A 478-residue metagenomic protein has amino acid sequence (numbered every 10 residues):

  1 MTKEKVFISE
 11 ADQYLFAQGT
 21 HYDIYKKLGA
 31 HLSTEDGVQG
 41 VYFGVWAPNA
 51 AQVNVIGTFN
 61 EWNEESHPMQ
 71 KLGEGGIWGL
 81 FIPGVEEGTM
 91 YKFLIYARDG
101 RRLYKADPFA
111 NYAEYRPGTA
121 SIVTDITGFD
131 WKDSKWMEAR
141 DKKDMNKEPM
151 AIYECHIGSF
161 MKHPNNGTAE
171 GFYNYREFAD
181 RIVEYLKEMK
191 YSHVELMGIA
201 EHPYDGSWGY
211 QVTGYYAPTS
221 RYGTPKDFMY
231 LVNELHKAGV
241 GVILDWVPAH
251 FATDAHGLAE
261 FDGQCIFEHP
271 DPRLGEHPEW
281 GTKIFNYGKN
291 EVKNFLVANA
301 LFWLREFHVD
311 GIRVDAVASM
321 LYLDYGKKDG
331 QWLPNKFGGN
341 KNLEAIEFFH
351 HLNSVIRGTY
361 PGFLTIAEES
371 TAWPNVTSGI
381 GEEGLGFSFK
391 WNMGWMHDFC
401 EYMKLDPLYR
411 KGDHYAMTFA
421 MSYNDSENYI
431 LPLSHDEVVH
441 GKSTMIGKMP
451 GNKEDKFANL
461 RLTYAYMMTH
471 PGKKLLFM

Functional and structural regions predicted by a protein language model:
M1-V38, Y42, L72-E154, S159-F172 (+1 more regions): The feature marks proteins involved in alpha-glucan
Q18, R102, N111-S159, G171 (+3 more regions): Glycine-rich phosphate/pyrophosphate-binding loop and adjacent beta-alpha nucleotide/cofactor-binding cores
W46-V53, E427: Short proline/glycine-enriched turn/loop motifs at strand-loop junctions of beta-rich domains
T58-N63, R98: Change "in extracellular beta-sheet-rich domains … of secreted and cell-surface proteins" to "in beta-sheet-rich domains
E65-G73: Short, surface-exposed loop motifs enriched in S/T, G, D/E and P with embedded aromatic residues
E114, S134-K147, H156-K341: Substrate-binding/active-site clefts of carbohydrate-active enzymes
A151-C155, V194-L196, V242-L244, I312 (+3 more regions): Hydrophobic faces of well-ordered beta-strands that scaffold small-molecule active sites in alpha/beta enzyme cores
H308-D310, K328-M478: Conserved alpha/beta catalytic core and glycan-binding cleft of carbohydrate-active enzymes
